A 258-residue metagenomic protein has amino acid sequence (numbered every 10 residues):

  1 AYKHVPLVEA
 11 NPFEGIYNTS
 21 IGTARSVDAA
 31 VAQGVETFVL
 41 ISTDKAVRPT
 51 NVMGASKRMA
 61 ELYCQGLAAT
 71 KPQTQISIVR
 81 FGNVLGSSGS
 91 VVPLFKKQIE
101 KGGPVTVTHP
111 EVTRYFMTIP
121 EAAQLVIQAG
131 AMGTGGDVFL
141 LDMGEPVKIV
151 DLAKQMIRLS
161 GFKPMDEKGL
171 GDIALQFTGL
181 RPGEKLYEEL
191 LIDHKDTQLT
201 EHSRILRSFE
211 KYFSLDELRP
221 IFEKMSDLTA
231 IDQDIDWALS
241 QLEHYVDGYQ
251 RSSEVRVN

Functional and structural regions predicted by a protein language model:
A1: Short glycine-/small-residue-rich Rossmann-like dinucleotide-binding loops
H4-E61, G66: Conserved Rossmann-fold NAD(P)-dependent oxidoreductase catalytic core, especially the SDR/UDP-sugar
A32, L62, G66-N83, S88-N258: Strand-loop microenvironment adjacent to phosphate/nucleotide-handling motifs in alpha/beta enzyme folds
